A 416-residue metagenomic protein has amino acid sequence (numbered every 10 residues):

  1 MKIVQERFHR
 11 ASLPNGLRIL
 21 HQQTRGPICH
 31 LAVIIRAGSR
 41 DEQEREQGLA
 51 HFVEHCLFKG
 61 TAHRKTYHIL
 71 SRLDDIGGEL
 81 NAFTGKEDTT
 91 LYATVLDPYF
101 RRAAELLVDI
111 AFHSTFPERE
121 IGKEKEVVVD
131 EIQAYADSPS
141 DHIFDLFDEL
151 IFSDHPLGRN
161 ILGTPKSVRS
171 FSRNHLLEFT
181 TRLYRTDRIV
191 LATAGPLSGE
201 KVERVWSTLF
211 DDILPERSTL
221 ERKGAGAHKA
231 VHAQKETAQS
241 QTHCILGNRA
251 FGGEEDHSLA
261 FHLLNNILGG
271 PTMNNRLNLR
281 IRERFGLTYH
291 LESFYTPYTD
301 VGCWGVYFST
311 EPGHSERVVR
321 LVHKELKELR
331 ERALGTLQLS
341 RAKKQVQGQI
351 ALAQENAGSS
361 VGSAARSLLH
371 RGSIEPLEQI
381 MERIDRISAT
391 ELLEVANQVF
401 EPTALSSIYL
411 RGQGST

Functional and structural regions predicted by a protein language model:
M1-I28: N- or domain-start disorder-to-order transition segments that initiate the globular core
V4, N174, A227-H228: Short gly/ser/thr-rich secondary-structure transition/capping motifs
Q5, P27, E87-D88, S240 (+1 more regions): Short acidic/glycine-enriched loop/turn segments that link adjacent beta-strands
F8, L17, I189, H232 (+1 more regions): Short, conserved active-site loop motifs that form the nucleotide-linked donor/cofactor pocket
S12, T66-G224, C244, F251-G252 (+3 more regions): Charge-rich, well-structured scaffold segments of protease-associated domains
G16, Q23-L73, F147, Y184 (+3 more regions): Active/ligand-binding-proximal structured segments within catalytic/core domains that scaffold catalytic residues
Q23-R25, A32-I34, R217-N275, Y409: His/Glu-based metal-binding/catalytic segments typifying zinc-dependent metallopeptidases
